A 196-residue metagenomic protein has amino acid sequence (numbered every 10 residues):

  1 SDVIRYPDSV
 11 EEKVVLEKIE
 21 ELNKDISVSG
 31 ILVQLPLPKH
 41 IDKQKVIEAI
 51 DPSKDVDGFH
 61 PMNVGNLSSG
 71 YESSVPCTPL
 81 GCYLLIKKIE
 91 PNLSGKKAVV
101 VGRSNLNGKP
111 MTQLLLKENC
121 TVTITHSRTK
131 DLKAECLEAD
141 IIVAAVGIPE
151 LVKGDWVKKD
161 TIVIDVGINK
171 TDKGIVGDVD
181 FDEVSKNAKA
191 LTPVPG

Functional and structural regions predicted by a protein language model:
S1-L32: N-terminal ligand-binding/catalytic initiation module
D8, P76-I162, G174-D182: Glycine-rich phosphate/diphosphate-binding loop of Rossmann-like nucleotide-binding domains
S29, D140, K189: Conserved acidic residues
G30-V33, A144, I164-D165: Redox-cofactor binding/interface segments in oxidoreductases and associated redox assembly factors
L32-L93, M111: Anion-binding alpha/beta catalytic cores of soluble intermediary-metabolism enzymes, centered on
L32-P36, V101, V194: Short beta-strand segments
P36, A145-I148, G167-I168, G196: Short glycine-/small-residue-rich Rossmann-like dinucleotide-binding loops
K43-H60, V64, K159, I164-G196: Rossmann-fold NAD(P)-binding glycine/threonine-rich loop
